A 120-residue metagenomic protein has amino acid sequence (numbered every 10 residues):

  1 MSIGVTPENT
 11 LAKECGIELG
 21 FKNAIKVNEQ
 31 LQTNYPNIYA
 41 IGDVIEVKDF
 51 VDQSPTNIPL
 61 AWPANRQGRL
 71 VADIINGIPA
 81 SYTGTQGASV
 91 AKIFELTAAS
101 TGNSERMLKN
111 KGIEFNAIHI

Functional and structural regions predicted by a protein language model:
M1-I74: FAD-site-proximal beta/loop scaffold in flavoenzymes
V44-I120: Mid-to-C-terminal Rossmann-like scaffold of FAD/NAD(P)H-dependent oxidoreductases
